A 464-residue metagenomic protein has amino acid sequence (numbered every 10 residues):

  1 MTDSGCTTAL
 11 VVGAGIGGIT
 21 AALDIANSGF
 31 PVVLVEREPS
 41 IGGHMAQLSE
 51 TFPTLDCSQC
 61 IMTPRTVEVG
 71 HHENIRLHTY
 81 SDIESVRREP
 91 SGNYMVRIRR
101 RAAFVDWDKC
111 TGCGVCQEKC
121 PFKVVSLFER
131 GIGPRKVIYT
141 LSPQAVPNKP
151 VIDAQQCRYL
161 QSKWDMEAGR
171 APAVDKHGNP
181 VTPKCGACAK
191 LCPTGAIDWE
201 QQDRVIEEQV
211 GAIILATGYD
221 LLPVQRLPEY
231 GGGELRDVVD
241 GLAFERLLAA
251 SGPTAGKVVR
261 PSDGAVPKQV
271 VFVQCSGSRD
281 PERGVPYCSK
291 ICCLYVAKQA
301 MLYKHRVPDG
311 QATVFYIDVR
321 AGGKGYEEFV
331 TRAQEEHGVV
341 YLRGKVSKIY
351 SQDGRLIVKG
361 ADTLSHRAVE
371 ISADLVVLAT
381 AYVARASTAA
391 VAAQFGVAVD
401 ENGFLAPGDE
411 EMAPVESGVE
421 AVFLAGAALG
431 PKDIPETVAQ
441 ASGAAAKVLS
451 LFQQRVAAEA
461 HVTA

Functional and structural regions predicted by a protein language model:
M1-A464: Residues forming the flavin
